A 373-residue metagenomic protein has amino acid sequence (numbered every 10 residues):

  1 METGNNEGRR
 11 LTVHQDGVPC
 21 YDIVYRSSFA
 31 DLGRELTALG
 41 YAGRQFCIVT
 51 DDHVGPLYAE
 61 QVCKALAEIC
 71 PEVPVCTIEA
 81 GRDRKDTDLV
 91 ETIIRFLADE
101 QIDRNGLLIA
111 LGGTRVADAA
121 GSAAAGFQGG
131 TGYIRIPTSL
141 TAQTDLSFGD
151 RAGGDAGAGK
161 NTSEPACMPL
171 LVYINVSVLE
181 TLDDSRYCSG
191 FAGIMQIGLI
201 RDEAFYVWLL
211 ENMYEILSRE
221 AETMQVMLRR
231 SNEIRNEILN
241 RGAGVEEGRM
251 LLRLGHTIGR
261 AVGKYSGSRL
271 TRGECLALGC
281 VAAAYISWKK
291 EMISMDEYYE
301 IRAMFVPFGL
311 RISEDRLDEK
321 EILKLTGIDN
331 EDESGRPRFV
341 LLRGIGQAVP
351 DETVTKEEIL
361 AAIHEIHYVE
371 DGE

Functional and structural regions predicted by a protein language model:
E2-G106: ATP/NTP phosphate-donor binding region
E7-T12, C47, A192-I194, M292-E373: C-terminal charged capping/lid subdomain of soluble metabolic enzymes
Q15, E100-D103, G126-Q128, D155-A156 (+5 more regions): Solvent-exposed alpha-helices and their adjacent loops that cap or buttress functional pockets in soluble metabolic
P74-C76, I109, I134-I136, L171-I174 (+1 more regions): Hydrophobic/aromatic beta-strand patches that form the interior of the parallel beta-sheet core in alpha/beta enzyme
R115-S122, Q143-T144, A261: Short glycine/serine/threonine-rich phosphate/pyrophosphate-binding segments that cradle anionic phosphate groups
S122-E215: A glycine/threonine-rich phosphate-anchoring loop and its flanking beta-alpha core in nucleotide/phosphate-binding
V207, E211-K320: Active-site segments that bind and position negatively charged phosphate/pyrophosphate groups
